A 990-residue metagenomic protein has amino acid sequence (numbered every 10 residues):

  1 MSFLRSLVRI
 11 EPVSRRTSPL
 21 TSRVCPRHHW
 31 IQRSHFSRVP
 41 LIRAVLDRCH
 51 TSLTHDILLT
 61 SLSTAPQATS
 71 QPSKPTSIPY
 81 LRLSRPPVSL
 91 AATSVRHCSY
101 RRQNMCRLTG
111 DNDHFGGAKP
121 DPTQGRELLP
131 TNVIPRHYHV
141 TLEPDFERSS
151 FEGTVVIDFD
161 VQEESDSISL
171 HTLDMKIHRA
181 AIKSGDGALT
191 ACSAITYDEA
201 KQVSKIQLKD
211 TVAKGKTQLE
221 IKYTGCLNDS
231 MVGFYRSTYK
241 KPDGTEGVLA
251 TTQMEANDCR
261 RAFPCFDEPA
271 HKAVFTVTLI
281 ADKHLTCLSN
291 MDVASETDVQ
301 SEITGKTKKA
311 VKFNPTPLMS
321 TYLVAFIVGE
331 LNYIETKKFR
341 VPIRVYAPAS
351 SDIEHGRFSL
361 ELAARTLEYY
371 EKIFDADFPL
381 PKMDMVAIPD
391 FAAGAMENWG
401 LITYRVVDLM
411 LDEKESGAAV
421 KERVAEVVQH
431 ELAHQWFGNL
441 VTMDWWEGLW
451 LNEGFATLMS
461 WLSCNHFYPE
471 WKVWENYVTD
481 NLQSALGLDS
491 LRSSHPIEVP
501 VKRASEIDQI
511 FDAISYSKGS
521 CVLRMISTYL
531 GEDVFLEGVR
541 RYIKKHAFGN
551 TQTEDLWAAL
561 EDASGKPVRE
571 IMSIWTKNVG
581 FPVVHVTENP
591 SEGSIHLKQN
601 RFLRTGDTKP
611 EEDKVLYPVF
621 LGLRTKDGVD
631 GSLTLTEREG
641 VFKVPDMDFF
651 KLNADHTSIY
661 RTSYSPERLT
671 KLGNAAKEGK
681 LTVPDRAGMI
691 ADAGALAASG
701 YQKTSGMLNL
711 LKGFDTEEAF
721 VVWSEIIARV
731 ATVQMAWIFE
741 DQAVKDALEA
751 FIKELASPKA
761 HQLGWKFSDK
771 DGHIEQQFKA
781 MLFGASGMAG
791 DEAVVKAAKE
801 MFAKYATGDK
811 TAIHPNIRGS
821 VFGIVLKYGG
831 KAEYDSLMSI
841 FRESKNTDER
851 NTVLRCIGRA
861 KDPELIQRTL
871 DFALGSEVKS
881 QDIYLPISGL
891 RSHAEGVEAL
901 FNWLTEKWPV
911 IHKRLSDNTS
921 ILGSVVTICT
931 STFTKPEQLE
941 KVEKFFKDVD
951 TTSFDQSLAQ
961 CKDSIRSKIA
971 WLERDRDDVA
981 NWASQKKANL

Functional and structural regions predicted by a protein language model:
S2-L7, I57-L58, L62, R85-T154 (+4 more regions): N-terminal, polar/Ser/Thr-rich
M105, L249, F313, P342-P610 (+5 more regions): Hydrophobic alpha-helical and helix-loop surface patches within well-folded domains that function as non-catalytic
P120-T131, A213, E220-T276, G329-N332 (+2 more regions): Glycine/proline-rich low-complexity spacer/linker segments in large multi-domain proteins
E152-T172: Ligand-binding face of N-terminal immunoglobulin V-set domains in extracellular IgSF glycoproteins
G153, T251-C259, P264-Q429, L458-W461 (+5 more regions): Hydrophobic helix-coil surface modules that form long, contiguous segments used for peptide/substrate interaction
M175-K241, P264, G305, V641-V644: A surface-exposed beta-strand-loop module
K176-K183, V568-R569, V579-N653: Beta-strand-rich binding/interaction modules
N481-Q483, H596-K598, E611, R624-T634 (+1 more regions): Long, ordered, helix-rich scaffold segments
